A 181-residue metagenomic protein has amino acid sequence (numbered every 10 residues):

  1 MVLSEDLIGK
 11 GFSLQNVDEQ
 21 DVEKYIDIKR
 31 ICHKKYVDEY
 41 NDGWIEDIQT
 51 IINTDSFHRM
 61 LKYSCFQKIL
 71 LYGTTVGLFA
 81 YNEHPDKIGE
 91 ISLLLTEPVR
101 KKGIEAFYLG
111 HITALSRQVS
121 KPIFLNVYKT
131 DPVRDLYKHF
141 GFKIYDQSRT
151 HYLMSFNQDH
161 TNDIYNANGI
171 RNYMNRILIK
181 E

Functional and structural regions predicted by a protein language model:
M1-Q20, H160-E181: Conserved N-terminal entry element of GNAT/NAT acetyltransferase domains
H33-S56: Conserved GNAT-fold acetyl-CoA-binding loop/helix
D55-K68, G77: A short helix-loop-beta-strand connector motif used in the catalytic cores of GNAT acetyltransferases and, in some
K68, T74-N82, G89-S92: Conserved beta-strand in the GNAT
S92-K101, V127-Y128: A short, internal acetyl-CoA/4′-phosphopantetheine-binding micro-motif in the GNAT/acyltransferase core
K101-A114, H139: Conserved acetyl-CoA-binding loop-helix of GNAT-fold acetyltransferases
A106, K129-D146: Conserved active-site alpha-helix within GNAT-family acetyltransferase domains
S116-Y128: Conserved GNAT acetyl-CoA-binding A-motif
